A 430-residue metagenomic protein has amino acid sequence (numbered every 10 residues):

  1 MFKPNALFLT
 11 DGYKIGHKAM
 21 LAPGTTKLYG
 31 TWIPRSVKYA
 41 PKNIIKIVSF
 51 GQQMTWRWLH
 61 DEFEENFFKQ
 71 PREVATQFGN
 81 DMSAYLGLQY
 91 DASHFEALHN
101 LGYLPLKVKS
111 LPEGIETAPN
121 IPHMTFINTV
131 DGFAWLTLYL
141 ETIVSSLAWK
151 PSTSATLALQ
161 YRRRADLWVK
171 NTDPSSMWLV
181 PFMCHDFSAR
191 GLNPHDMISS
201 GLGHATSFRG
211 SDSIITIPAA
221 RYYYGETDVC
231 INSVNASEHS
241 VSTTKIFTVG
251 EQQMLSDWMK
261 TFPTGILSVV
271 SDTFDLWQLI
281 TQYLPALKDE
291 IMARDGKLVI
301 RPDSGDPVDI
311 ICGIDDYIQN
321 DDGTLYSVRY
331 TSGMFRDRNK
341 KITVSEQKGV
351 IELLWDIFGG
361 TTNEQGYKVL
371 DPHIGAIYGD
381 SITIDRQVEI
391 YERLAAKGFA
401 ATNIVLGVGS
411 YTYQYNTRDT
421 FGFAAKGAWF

Functional and structural regions predicted by a protein language model:
M1-A40, Y90, E96-P105, G114-E364 (+1 more regions): Buried, small/hydrophobic-residue-enriched core segments of structured protein domains
Y29-Y90: Low-complexity, highly charged intrinsically disordered N-terminal segments that act as targeting/localization
L111, A376-I384, V408-T412: Glycine-rich beta-to-alpha transition loops that act as phosphate-gripper elements at the mouths of alpha/beta enzyme
V299-R301, G375, N403-G407: Beta-strand segments within the central parallel beta-sheet cores of soluble alpha/beta enzyme folds
I314-I318, R393, D419-K426: Short, surface-exposed amphipathic charged segments that create phosphate/polyanion-binding patches used for binding
G360-T361, Y367-A376, N403: Short beta-strand/loop segments at the ligand-binding rim of alpha/beta enzyme cores
K397-A424: Glycine-rich phosphate-binding active-site loops on the catalytic face of alpha/beta enzymes
